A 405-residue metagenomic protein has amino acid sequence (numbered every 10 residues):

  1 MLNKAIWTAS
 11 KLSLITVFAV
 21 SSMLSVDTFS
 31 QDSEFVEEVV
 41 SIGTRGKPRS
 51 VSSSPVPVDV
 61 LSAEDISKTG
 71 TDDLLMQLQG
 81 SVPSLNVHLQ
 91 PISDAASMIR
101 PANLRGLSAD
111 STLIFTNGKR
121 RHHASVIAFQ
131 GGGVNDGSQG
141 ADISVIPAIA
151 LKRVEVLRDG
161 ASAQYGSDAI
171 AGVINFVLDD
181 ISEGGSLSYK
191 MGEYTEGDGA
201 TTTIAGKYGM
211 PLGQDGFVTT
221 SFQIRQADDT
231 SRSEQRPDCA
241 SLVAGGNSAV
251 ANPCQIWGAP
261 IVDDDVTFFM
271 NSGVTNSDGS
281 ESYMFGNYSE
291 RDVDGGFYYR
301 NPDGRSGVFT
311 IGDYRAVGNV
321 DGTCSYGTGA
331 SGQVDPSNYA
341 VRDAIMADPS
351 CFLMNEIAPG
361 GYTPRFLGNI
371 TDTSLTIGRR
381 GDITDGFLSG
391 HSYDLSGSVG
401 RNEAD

Functional and structural regions predicted by a protein language model:
E38, S54-Q79, P101-L107, S138-S144 (+2 more regions): Short, polar/charged loop or turn motifs at beta-strand boundaries
E38-T69, A96, S125-D136, S182-G185: N-terminal periplasmic "start-of-domain" segments of outer-membrane beta-barrel proteins
T44, D159, S188-Y194, Q223-A227 (+2 more regions): Outer-membrane beta-barrel pore domains and translocons
V58, I66, L78, V154 (+2 more regions): Non-catalytic regulatory/gating segments with a bias toward low-complexity or hydrophobic composition
L74-Q77, S81, R100-A102, F115 (+3 more regions): N-terminal periplasmic accessory domains that precede and gate Gram-negative outer-membrane beta-barrel machines
Q79-A124: Extracytoplasmic beta-strand/coil segments of soluble accessory domains associated with Gram-negative outer-membrane
K119-R158: Short acidic/polar hinge/loop motifs at secondary-structure boundaries that mediate gating or recognition
E196-G360, P364-D382, F387: Transmembrane beta-barrel wall of Gram-negative outer-membrane proteins
